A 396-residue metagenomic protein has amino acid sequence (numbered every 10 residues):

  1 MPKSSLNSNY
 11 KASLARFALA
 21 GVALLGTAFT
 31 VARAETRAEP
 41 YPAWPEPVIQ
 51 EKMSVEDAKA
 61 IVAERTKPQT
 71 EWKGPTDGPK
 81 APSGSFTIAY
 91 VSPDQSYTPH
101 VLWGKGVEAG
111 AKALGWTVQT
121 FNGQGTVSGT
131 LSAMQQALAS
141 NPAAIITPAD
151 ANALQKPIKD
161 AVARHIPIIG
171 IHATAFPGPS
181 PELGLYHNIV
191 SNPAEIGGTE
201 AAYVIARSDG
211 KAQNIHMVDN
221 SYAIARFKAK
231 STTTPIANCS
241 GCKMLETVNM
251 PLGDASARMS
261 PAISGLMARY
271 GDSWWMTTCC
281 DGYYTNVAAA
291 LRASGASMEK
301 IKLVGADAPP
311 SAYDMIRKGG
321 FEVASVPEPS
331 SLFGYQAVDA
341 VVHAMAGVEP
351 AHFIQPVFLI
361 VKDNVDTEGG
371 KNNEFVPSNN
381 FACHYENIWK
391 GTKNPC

Functional and structural regions predicted by a protein language model:
M1-S13: N-terminal secretory signal peptides that target proteins for export/translocation
F29-A34: Sec/Tat signal peptide C-region and signal peptidase I cleavage site
T36-F86, F333-C396: Hinge/cleft segment of the Venus flytrap/periplasmic-binding protein
A38-D77, S85-G106, G110, L114 (+5 more regions): Extracytoplasmic "Venus flytrap"
V48-E51, N152, K156-E195, Q213 (+2 more regions): Flexible loop/hinge segments that line or gate small-molecule binding clefts
K67, V91-G104, T120-G129, H172-A173 (+6 more regions): Hinge/beta->alpha junction and helix N-cap segments in small-molecule ligand-binding domains
I88, S92-P93, V107-A109, E195-N249 (+3 more regions): An alpha-beta-alpha
T147-A163, T232, P251-M315: Hydrophobic alpha-helical
